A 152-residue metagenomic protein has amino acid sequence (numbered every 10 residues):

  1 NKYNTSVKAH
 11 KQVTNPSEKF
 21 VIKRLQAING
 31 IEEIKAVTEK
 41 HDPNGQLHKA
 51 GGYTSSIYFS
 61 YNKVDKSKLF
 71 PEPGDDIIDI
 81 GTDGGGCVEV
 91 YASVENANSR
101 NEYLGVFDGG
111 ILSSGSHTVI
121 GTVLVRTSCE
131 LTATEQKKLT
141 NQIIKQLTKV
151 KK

Functional and structural regions predicted by a protein language model:
N1-T14: Amphipathic alpha-helical assembly segments used for oligomerization, scaffolding, or translocation
T5-K8, K23, E32-K35, S67-K68 (+3 more regions): Polar/charged alpha-helical tracts
K11-N15, F20-K23, A27-I31, G81 (+2 more regions): Contiguous interface-forming segments/domains that mediate binding rather than catalysis
N15, G51-G52, E95-N96, L131-T134: Short, structured coil/loop segments at alpha-helix boundaries
Q26-G110: Short, solvent-exposed recognition patches
D79, N101-K152: A short, solvent-exposed beta-edge/loop patch
